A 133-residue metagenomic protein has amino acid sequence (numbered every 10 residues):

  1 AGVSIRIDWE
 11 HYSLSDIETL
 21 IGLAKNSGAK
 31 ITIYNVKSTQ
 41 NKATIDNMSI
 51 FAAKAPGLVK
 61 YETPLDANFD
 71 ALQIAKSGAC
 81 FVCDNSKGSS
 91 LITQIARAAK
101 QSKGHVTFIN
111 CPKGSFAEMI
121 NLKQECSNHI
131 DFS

Functional and structural regions predicted by a protein language model:
A1-S133: General marker for long, soluble alpha-helical cores
